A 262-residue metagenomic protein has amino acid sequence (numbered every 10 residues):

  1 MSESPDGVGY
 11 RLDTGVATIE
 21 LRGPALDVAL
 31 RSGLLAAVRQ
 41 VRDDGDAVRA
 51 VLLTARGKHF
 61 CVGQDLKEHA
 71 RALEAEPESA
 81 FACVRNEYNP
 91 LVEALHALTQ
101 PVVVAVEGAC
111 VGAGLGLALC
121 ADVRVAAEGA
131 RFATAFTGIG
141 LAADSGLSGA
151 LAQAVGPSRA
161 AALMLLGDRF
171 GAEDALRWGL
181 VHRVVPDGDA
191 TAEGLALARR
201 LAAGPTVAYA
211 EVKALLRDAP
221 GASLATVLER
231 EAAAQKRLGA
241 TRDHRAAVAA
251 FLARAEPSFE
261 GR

Functional and structural regions predicted by a protein language model:
M1-P5, A249-R262: Terminal low-complexity tails and localization/encapsulation signals of metabolic enzymes
M1-R56, E93: Conserved CoA-thioester-binding segment of acyl-CoA-metabolizing enzymes
V8, E93-Y209, A233, R237-T241 (+1 more regions): Crotonase-fold acyl-CoA enzyme core
I19, G33-L34, L53, D65 (+6 more regions): Terminal peptide-recognition signature
A37, E87-L98: Catalytic-core regions built around general acid/base machinery
A55-L91, G138-G140: Glycine- (often His-adjacent) and acidic-residue-rich active-site loop that binds/positions the CoA thioester
L216-A222: Short, charged, surface-exposed hinge/linker loops at domain edges that act as mobile lids or interdomain connectors
